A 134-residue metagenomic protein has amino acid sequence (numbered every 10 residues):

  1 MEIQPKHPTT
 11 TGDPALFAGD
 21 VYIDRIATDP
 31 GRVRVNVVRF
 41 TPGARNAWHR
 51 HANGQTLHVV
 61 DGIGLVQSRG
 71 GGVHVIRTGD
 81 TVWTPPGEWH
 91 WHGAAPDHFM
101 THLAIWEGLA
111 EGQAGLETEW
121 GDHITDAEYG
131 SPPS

Functional and structural regions predicted by a protein language model:
M1-V33, E117-S134: A short, N-terminal "cap"/entry segment at the start of jelly-roll beta-barrel domains of the cupin/DSBH fold
D20, N36-H51, P86: Conserved short histidine dyad/triad with adjacent acidic residue
R39-T41, R50-V66, I105-G108: Short, conserved beta-strand element in jelly-roll/cupin
A44, V66, H74, D97-W106: Ligand-binding pocket scaffold of soluble enzyme catalytic domains
N46-W48, V66-Q67, T84, W89-P96: Short beta-strand His + acidic residue motifs that chelate non-heme Fe in jelly-roll/DSBH and cupin folds
T56, W83, D97-E119: A short hydrophobic beta-strand segment most commonly corresponding to one strand of the jelly-roll/cupin
G70-G87: Short acidic-glycine-tyrosine-enriched beta hairpin
